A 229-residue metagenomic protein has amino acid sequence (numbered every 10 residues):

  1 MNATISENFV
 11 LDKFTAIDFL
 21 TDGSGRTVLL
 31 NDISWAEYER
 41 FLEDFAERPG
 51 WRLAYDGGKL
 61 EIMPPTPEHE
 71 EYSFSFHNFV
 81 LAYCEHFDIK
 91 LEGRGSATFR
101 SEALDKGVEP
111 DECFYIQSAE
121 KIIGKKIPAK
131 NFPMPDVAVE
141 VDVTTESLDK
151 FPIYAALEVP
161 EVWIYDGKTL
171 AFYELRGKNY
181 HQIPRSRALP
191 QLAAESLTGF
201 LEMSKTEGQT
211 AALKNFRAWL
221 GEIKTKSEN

Functional and structural regions predicted by a protein language model:
M1-N229: Gly/Pro/Ser/Thr-rich low-complexity, intrinsically disordered segments predominantly at protein N-termini
